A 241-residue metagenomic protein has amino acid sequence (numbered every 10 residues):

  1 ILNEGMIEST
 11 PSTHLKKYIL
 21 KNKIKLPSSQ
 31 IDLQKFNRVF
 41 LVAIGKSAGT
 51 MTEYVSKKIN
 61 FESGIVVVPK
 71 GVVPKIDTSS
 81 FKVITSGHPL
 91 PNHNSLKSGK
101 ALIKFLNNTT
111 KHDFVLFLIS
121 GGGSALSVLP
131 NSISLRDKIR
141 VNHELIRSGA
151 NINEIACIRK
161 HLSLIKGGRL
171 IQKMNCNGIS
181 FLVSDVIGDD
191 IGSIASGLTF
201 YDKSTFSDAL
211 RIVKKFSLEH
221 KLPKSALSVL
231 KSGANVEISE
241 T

Functional and structural regions predicted by a protein language model:
I1-F40, G49-K58, P89-K111: N-terminal glycine-/serine-/threonine-rich phosphate-binding loop
E4, T50, Y54, A101-N108 (+4 more regions): Alpha-helical scaffold segments in soluble metabolic enzymes
S12-K17, N151-R159, L218-N235: Flexible, glycine/charged-enriched surface loops at secondary-structure junctions
N37-I44, V83-G87, L116-V128, G197: Short glycine-rich or small-residue beta-strand-to-loop segments that form or flank ligand, phosphate, metal/Fe-S
S63-P69: Short internal beta-strands
P69-K111, N153-E154, I158-R159: Glycine-rich oxoanion-binding loops at beta->alpha junctions
N94, N107-S193, T199-Y201: Glycine-rich, mobile lid/loop segments that gate access to catalytic sites or pores
M174, I179, Y201-T241: Accessory alpha-helical/coil subdomains and C-terminal extensions that flank or cap enzyme catalytic cores
